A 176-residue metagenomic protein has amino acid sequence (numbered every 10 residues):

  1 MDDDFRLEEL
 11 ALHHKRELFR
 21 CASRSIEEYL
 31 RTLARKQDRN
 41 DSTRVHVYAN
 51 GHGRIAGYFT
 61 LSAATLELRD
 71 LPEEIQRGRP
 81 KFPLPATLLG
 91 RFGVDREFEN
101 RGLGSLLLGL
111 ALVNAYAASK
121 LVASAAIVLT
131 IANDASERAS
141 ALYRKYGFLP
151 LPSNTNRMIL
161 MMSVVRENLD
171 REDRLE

Functional and structural regions predicted by a protein language model:
M1-R101, S105-S140, R144-E176: Non-catalytic substrate-recognition and accessory regions of acyl/acetyltransferase enzymes
